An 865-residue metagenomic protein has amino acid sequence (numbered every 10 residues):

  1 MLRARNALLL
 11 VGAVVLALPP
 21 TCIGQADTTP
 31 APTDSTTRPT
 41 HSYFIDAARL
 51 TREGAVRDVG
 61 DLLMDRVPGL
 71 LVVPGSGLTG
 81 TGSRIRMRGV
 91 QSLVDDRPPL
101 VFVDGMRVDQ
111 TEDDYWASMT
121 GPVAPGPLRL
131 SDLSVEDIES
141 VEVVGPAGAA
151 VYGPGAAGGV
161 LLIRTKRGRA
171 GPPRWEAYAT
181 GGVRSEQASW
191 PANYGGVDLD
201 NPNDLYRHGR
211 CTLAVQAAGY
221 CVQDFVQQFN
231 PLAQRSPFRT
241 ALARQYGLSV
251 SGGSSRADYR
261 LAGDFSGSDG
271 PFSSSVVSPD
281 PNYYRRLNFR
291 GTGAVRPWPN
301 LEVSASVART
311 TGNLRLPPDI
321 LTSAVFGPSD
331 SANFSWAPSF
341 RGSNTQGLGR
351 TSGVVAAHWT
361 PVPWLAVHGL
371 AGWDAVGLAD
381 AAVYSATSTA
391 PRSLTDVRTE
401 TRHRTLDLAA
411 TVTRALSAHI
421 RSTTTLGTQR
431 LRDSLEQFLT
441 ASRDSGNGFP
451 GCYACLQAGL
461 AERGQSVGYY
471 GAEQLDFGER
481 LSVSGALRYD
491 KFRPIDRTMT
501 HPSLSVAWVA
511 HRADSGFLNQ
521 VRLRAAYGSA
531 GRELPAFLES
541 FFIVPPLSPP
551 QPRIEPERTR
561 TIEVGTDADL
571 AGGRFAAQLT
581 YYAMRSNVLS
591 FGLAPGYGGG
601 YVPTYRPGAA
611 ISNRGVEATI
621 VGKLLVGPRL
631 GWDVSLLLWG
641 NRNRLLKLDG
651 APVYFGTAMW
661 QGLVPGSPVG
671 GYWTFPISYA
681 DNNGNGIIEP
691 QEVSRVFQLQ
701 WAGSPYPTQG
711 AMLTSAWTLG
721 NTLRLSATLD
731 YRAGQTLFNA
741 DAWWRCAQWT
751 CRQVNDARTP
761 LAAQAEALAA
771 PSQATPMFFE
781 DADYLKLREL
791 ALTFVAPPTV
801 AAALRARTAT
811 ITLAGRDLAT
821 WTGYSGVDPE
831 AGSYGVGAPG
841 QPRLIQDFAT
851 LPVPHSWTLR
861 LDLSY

Functional and structural regions predicted by a protein language model:
I23-E53, G60: Short, acidic, small-residue-rich periplasmic hinge/interaction motif at the N-terminus of Gram-negative outer-membrane
D27-D34, D61-Q110, Y115, E139-S140 (+1 more regions): Extracytoplasmic beta-strand/coil segments of soluble accessory domains associated with Gram-negative outer-membrane
H41, R66, L78-S83, L93-D95 (+3 more regions): Residues embedded in well-ordered regular secondary structure
G182-G219, R606-A609, K623-P705, T808-T810 (+2 more regions): Conserved small-residue
G196-Q227, P318-S339, A381-D396, L431-L460 (+8 more regions): Surface-exposed loop/turn segments flanking beta-strands in extracellular/periplasmic regions
V226, L232-A233, P237-G252, R256-D264 (+7 more regions): Flexible loop and strand-edge segments within Gram-negative outer membrane beta-barrel domains
N333-S352, A454-G468, E533, F537-Q578 (+4 more regions): Outer-membrane beta-barrel signature, preferentially recognizing the C-terminal barrel domain of Gram-negative
F492, G671, L729-R816: Extracytoplasmic gating/loop element in the C-terminal half of outer-membrane beta-barrel translocons and assembly
